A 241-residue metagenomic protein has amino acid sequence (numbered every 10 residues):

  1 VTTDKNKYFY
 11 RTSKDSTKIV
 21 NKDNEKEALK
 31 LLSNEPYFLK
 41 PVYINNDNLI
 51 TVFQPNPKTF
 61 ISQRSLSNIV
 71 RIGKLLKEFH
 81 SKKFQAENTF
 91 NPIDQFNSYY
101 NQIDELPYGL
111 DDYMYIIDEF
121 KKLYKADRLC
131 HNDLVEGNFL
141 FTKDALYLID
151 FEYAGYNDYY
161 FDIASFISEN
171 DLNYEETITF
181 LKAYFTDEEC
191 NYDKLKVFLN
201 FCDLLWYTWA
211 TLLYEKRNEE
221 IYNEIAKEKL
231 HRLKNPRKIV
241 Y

Functional and structural regions predicted by a protein language model:
V1-F90, P107-Y108: ATP-binding pocket architecture of kinase catalytic cores
V1-K5, Y10, D118-I163, E175: Active-site acidic catalytic loop and adjacent metal/ATP-binding pocket of ATP-dependent phosphoryl transfer enzymes
F84-N132, G137, T142, K234-R237: An alpha-helical support segment within catalytic cores of ATP-dependent transferases
Y113, K196-L205, L230-Y241: Charged/polar, low-hydrophobicity segments characteristic of intrinsically disordered regions and flexible loops
A145-L148, T177-K194, R237-V240: Short amphipathic alpha-helical segments and their helix-coil junctions
Y160-E189, N200-R217, R232: Active-site activation/catalytic loop segments of kinase-like enzymes and analogous catalytic loops in related
W209-Y241: ATP/Mg2+ or Mg2+-diphosphate-binding catalytic cores that bind nucleotide phosphates or diphosphates via glycine-rich
